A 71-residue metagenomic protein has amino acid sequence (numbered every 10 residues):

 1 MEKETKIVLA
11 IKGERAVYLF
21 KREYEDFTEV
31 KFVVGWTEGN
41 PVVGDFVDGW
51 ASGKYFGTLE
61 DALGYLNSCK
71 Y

Functional and structural regions predicted by a protein language model:
M1-Y18: Negatively charged, low-complexity tracts enriched in Asp/Glu with abundant Ser/Thr
A10-G13, E29, D61: Enrichment for repetitive, rod-forming helical segments
R15-S52, S68-Y71: Short aromatic-glycine-(Arg/Gly/Cys) micro-motifs in beta-strand/loop hairpins
